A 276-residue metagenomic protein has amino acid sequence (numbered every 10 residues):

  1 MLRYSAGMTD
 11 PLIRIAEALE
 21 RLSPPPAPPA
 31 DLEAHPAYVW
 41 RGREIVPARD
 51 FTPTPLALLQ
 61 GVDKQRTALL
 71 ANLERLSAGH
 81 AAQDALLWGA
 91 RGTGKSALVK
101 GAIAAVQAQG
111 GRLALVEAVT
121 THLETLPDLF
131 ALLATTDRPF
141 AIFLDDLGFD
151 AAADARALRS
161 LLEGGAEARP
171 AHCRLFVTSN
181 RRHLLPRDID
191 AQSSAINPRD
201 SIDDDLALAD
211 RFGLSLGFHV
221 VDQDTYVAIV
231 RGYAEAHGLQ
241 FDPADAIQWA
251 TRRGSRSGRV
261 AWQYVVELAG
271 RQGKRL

Functional and structural regions predicted by a protein language model:
L2-Y38: Extended alpha-helical segments
P25-P26, H219-L276: C-terminal alpha-helical "lid" subdomain
I45-A68: Dynamic helix-loop-helix/coil hinge segments at AAA+ ATPase domain boundaries and subdomain interfaces
A48-D50, E74-A82: Phosphate-binding P-loop
G79-G101: Walker A/P-loop nucleotide-binding motif
A105-R138, L147-A151: AAA+/P-loop NTPase substrate/partner-engagement loops
F149-S193: Conserved catalytic/switch belt of AAA+ P-loop NTPases
S179, S194-L206, G213-T225: Conserved AAA+ ATPase "SRH/arginine-finger" region at the nucleotide-binding site
